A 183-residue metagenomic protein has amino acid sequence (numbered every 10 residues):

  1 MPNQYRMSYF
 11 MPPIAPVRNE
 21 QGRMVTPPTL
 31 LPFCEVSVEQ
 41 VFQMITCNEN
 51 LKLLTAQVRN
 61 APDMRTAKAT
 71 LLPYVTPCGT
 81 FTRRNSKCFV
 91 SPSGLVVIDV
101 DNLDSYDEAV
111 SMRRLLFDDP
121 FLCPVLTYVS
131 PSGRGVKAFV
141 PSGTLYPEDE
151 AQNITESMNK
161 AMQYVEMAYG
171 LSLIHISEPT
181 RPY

Functional and structural regions predicted by a protein language model:
M1-R134, S142-E156: Signature for HUH/AEP ssDNA processing cores
T80-F81, L171-L173: Poly-acidic low-complexity segments
P120-C123, M162-S172: A common structural junction motif
I174-Y183: Single conserved hydrophobic/aromatic residue that forms the stacking wall/gate of nucleotide- or nucleobase-binding
